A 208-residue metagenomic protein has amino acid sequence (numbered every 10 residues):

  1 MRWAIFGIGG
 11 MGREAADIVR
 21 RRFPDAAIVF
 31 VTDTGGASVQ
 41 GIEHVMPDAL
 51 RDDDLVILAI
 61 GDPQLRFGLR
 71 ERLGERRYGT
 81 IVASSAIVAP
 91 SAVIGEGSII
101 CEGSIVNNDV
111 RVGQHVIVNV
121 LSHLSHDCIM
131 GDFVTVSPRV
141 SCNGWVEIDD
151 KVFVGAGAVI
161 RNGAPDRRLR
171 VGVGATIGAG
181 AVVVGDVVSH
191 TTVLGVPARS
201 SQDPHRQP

Functional and structural regions predicted by a protein language model:
R2-V19: Glycine-rich adenosine-cofactor-binding loop
M11, G61-Q64, R199: Short glycine-rich anion-binding loops that position phosphate/pyrophosphate groups of nucleotides and phosphorylated
R22-S38: NAD(P)-binding Rossmann-fold cofactor-contacting core
G35-I87: Phosphate-bearing ligand-interacting subdomains that bind or position ATP/ADP/UDP/GDP/NAD(P) or nucleotide-linked
A59-G61, E102, V196: Glycine-rich, N-terminal phosphate-binding loop of Rossmann-like dinucleotide-binding domains
E75-D127: Hydrophobic, well-structured mid-protein blocks that either form specific transmembrane helices
I129-D132, S137-P208: Glycine-rich hexapeptide-repeat left-handed beta-helix
